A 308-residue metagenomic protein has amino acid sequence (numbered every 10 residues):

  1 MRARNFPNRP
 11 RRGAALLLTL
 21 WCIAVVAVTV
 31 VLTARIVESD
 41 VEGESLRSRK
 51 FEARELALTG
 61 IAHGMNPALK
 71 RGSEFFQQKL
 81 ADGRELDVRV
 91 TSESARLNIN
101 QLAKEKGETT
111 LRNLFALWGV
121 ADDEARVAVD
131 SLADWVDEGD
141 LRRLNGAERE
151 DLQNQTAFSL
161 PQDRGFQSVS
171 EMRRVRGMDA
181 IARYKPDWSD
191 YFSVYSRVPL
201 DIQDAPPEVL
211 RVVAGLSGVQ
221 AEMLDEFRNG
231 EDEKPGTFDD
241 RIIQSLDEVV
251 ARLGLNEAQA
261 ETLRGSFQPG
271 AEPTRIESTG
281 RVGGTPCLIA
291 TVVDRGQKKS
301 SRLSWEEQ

Functional and structural regions predicted by a protein language model:
R2-Q308: Compositionally biased linear targeting/interaction segments
